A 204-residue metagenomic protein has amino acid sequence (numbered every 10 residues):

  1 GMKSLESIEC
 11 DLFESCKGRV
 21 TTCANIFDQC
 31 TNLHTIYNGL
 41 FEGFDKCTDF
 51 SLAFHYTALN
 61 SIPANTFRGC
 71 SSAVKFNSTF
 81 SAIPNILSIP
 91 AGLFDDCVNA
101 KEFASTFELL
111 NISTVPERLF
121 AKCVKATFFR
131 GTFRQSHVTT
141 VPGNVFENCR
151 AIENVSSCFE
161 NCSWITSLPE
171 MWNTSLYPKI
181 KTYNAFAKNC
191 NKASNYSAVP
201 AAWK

Functional and structural regions predicted by a protein language model:
G1-K204: Solvent-exposed loop and capping/linker segments of extracellular ligand-binding repeat ectodomains
